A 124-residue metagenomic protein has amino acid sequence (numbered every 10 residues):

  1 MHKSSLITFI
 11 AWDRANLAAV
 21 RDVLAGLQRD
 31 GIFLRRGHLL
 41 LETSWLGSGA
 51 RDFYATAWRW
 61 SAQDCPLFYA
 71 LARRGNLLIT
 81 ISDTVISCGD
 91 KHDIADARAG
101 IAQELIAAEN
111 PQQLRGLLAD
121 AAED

Functional and structural regions predicted by a protein language model:
M1-D124: Acidic (Asp/Glu-rich) sequence patches and key acidic residues that form negatively charged surfaces used
